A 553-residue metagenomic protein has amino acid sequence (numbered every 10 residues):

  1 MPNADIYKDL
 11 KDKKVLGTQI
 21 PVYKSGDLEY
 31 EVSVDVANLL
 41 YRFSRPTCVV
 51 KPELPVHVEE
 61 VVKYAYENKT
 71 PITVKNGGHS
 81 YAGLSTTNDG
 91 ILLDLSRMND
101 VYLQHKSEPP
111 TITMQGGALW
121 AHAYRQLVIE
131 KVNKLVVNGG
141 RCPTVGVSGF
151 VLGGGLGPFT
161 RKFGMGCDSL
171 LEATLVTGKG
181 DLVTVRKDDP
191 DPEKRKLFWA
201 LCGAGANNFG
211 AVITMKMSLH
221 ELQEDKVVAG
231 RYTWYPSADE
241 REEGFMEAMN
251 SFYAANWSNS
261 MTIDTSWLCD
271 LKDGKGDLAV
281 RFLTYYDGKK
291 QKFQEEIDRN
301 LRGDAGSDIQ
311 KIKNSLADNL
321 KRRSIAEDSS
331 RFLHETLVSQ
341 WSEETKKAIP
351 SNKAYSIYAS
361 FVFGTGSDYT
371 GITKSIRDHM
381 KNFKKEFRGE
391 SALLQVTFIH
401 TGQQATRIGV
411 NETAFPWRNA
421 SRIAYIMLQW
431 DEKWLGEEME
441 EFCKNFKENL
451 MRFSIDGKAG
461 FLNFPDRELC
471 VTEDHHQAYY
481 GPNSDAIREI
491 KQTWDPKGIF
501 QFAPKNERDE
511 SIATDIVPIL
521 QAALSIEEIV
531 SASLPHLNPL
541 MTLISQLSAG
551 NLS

Functional and structural regions predicted by a protein language model:
M1-S553: Soluble FAD-dependent oxygen oxidases
